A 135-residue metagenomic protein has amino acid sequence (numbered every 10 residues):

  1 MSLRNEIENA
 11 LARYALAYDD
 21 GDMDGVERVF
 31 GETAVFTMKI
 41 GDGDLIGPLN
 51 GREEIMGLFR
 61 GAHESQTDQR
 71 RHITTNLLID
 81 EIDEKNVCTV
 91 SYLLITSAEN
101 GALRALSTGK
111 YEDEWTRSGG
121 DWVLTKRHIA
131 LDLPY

Functional and structural regions predicted by a protein language model:
M1-E32: Short, low-complexity N-terminal intrinsically disordered segments enriched in polar/charged residues
M1-S2, G31, G61-E64, S97-N100: Short secondary-structure boundary micro-motifs
L3, I7, D19, P48 (+2 more regions): Aromatic-acidic/polar surface patches that form glycan- and anion
Y18, F30-G31, M38, L93-I95 (+1 more regions): Short beta-strand segments enriched in hydrophobic/aromatic residues within well-folded beta-rich domains
M23-Y92: A solvent-exposed, acidic/Ser-Thr-rich amphipathic alpha-helical stretch
E64-Y135: A beta-strand edge to alpha-helix "cap/lid" segment located at domain peripheries
